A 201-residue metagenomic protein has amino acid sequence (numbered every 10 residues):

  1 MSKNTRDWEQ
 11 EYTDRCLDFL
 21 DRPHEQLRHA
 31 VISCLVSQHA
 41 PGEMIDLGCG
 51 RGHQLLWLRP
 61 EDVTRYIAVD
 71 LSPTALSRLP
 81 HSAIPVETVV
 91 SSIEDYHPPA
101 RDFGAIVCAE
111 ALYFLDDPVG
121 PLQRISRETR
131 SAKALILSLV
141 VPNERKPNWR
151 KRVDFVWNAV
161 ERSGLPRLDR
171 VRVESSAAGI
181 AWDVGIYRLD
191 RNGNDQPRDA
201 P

Functional and structural regions predicted by a protein language model:
M1-V36, N143: Conserved class I S-adenosyl-L-methionine
P41-G50: Conserved class I S-adenosyl-L-methionine
R51-D95: Class I SAM-dependent methyltransferase SAM/SAH-binding core
V107: A conserved beta-strand element that flanks and buttresses the S-adenosyl-L-methionine
A111: Hydrophobic adenine-recognition pocket in adenosine-nucleotide-binding enzymes
L115-R124: A short, conserved alpha-helix within the catalytic core of class I
I136-E161: Conserved class I S-adenosyl-L-methionine
E174-P201: Core SAM-dependent methyltransferase catalytic element
